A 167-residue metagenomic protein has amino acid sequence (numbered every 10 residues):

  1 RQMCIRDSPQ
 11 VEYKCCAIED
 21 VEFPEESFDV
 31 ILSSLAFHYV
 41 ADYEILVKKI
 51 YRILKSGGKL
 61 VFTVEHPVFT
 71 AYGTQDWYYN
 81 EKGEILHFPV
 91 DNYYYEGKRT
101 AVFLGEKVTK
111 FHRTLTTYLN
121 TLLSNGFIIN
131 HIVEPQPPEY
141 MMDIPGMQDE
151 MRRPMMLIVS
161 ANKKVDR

Functional and structural regions predicted by a protein language model:
R1-I5: Short, small-residue-biased leader/transition segments that mark boundaries at the very start of proteins
S8-D20: Conserved SAM-binding strand-loop segment of SAM-dependent methyltransferases
E19-I31: A short acidic, Gly/Pro-enriched loop at the edge of an enzyme's catalytic core that lines a small-molecule cofactor
D29-E44: A short SAM/SAH-binding and catalytic strip from SAM-dependent methyltransferases
E44-K59: A short glycine-rich, Lys/Arg-flanked "PGG" loop and its adjoining helix->strand segment in the class I
K59-G97: Conserved class I S-adenosyl-L-methionine
K98, T109-I132: Short alpha-helix
N125-F127, P145-R167: Core SAM-dependent methyltransferase catalytic element
